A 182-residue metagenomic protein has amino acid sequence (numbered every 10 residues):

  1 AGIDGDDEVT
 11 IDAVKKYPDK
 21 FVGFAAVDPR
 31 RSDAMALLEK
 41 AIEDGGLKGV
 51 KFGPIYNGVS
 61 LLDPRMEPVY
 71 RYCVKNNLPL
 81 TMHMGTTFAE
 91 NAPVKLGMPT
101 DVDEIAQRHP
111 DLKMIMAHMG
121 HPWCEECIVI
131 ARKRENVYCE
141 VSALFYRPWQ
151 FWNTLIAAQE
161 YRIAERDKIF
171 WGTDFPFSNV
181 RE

Functional and structural regions predicted by a protein language model:
G2-L96, Y146: Active-site gating/metal-coordination segments in enzymes
G5-I11, A34-A36, P99-V102, W123-C127 (+1 more regions): Alpha-helical scaffolding within the catalytic cores of extracellular/periplasmic polymer-degrading hydrolases
V14-P18, I42, A106, A131 (+1 more regions): N-terminal cationic-hydrophobic initiation segments that often serve targeting/anchoring roles
P18-D19, P110-D111, E135: Proline-centered flexible-loop/turn and helix-kink motifs
K40-E43, P68, M98-T100, R132-E135 (+1 more regions): Short, hinge-like loop/turn segments at secondary-structure boundaries
D101-A117: Histidine- and aromatic-rich ligand-binding microenvironments
K113-I115, G120-E182: H/E-rich (His + Asp/Glu) clusters that bind or coordinate divalent metals
